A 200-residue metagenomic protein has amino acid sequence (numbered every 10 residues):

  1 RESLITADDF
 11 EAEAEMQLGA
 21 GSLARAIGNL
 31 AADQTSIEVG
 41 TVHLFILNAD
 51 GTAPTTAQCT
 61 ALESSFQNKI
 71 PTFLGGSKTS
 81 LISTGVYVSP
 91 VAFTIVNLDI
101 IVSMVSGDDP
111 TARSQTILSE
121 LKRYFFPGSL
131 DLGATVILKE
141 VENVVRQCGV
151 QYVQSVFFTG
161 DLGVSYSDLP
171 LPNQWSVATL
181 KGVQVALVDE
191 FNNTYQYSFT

Functional and structural regions predicted by a protein language model:
R1-I137, Y195-T200: Carbohydrate-recognition loop of C-type lectin domains
V91-F93, N97, P127, S155-T200: Immediate N-terminus of the mature polypeptide
E120-L171: C-terminal structured "cap/appendage" subdomains that terminate the fold
